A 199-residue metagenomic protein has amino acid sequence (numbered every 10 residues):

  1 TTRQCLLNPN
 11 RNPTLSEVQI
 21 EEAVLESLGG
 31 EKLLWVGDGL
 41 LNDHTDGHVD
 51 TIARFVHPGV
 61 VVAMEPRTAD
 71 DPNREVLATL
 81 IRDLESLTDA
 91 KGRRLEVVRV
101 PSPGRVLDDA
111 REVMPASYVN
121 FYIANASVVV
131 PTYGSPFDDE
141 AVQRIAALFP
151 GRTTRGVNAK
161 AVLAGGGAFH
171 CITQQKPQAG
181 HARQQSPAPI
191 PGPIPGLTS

Functional and structural regions predicted by a protein language model:
T1-I190, I194-L197: The feature marks the mature, well-folded catalytic cores of soluble enzymes
